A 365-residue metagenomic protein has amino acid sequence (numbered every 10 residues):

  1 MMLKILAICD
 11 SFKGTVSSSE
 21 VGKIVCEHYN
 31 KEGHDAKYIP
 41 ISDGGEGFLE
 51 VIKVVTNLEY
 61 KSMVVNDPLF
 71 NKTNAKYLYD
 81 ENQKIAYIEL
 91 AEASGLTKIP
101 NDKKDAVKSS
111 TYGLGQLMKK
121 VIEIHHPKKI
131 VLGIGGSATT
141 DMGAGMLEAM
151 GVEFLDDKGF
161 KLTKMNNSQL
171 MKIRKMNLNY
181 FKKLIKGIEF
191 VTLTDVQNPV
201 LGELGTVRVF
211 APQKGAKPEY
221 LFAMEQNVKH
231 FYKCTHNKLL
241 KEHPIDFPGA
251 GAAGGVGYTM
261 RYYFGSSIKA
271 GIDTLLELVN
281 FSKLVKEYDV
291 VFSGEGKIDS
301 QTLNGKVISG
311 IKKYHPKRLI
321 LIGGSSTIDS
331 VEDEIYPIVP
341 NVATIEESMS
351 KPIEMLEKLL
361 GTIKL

Functional and structural regions predicted by a protein language model:
M2-I134, A138-L365: N-terminal loops that bind phosphate or other acidic moieties and the adjacent beta-alpha structural core
